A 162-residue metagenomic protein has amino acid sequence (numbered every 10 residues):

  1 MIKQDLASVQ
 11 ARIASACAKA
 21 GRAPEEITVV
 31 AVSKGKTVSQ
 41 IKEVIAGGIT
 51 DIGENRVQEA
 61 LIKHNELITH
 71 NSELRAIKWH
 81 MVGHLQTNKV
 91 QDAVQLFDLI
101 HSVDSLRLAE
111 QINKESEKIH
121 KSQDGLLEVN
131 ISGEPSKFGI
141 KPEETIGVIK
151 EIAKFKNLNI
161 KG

Functional and structural regions predicted by a protein language model:
M1-G162: Conserved alpha/beta-domain cores
